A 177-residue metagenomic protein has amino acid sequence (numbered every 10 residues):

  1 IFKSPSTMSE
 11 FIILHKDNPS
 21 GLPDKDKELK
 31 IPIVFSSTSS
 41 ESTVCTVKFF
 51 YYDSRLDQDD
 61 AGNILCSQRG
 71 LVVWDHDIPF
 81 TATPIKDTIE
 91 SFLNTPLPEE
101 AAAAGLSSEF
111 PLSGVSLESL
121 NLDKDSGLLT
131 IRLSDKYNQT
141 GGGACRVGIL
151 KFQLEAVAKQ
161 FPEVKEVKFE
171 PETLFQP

Functional and structural regions predicted by a protein language model:
I1-P177: Bimodal "functional hotspot" detector
